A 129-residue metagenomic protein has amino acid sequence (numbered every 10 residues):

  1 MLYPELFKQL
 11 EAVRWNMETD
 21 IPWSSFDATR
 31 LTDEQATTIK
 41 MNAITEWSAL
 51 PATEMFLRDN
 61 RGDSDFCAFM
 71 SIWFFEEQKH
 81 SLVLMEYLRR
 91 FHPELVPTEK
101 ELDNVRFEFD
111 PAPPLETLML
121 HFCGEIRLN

Functional and structural regions predicted by a protein language model:
M1-N129: Non-heme di-metal
